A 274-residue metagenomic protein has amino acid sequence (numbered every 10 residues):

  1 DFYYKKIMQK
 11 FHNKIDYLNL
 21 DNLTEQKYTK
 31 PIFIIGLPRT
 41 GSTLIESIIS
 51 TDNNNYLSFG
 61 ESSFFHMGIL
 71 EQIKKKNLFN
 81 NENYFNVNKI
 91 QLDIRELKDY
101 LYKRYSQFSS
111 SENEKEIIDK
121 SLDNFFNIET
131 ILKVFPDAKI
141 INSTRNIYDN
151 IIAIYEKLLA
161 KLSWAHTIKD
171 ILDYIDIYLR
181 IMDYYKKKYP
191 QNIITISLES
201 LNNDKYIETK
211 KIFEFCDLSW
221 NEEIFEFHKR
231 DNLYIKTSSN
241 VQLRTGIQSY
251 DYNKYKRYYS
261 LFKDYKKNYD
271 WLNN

Functional and structural regions predicted by a protein language model:
D1-P31, Q72, Y84-F85, K89-Q91 (+3 more regions): PAPS-dependent sulfotransferases, especially Golgi type II membrane carbohydrate sulfotransferases
N22-F135, T144: Phosphate-binding active sites in nucleotide-utilizing proteins
I34, I140-N142, T195: Structural beta-sheet core signal
L37, S62, S200, F227-D231: Glycine-rich loop motifs involved in handling phospho/adenylate chemistry
Y56, A138, I193: Short, conserved active-site loop motifs that form the nucleotide-linked donor/cofactor pocket
S63-F65, R145-N150, L201-N203: Conserved nucleotide-binding/hydrolysis micro-motifs of P-loop NTPases
L122-N124, S200-D204: Acidic, metal-coordinating catalytic cores used for nucleic-acid/nucleotide bond scission and strand-transfer chemistry
I131-E156, I212: Conserved phosphate-donor/acceptor-positioning beta-strand/loop module used by diverse small-molecule
